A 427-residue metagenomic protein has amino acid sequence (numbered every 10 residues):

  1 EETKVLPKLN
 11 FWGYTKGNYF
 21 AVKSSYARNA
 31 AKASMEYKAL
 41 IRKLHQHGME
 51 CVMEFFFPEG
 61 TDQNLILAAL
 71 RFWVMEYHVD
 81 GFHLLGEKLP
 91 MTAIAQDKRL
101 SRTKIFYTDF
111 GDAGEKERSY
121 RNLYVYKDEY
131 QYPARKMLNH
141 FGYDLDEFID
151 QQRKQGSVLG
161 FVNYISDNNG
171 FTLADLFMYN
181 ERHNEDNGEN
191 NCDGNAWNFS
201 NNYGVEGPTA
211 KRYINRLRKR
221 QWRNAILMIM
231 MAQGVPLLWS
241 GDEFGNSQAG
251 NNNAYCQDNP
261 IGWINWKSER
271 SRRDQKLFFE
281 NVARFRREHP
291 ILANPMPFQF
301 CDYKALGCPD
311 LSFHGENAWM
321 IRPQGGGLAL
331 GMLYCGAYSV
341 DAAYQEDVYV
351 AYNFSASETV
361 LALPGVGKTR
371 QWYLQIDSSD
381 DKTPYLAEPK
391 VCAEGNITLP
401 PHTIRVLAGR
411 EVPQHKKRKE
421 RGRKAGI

Functional and structural regions predicted by a protein language model:
E2-Q46, E59-E76, D186-G207, D258-W263: Aromatic- and acidic-residue-enriched carbohydrate-binding clefts of CAZyme catalytic domains
E2-V5, D175-M178, A249-N251, L361: Short, solvent-exposed loop/turn and secondary-structure capping segments
T15, Y77-H78, G234, T398: Short loop/turn motifs at secondary-structure junctions
E36, K43-M49, F56-G114: Active-site neighborhood of glycoside hydrolase catalytic domains
L40, V52, D167: Active-site cores of enzymes that catalyze phosphoryl transfer or operate on phosphate-rich substrates
L44, G48, V74-Y77, G81 (+7 more regions): A generic secondary-structure signal for well-formed alpha-helical elements
M91-G245, N253-Q257, P290-P297, Y303-D310 (+3 more regions): Conserved alpha/beta catalytic core and glycan-binding cleft of carbohydrate-active enzymes
N215-K219, R223, M228-L238, D242-I427: Carbohydrate-interacting/catalytic domains
